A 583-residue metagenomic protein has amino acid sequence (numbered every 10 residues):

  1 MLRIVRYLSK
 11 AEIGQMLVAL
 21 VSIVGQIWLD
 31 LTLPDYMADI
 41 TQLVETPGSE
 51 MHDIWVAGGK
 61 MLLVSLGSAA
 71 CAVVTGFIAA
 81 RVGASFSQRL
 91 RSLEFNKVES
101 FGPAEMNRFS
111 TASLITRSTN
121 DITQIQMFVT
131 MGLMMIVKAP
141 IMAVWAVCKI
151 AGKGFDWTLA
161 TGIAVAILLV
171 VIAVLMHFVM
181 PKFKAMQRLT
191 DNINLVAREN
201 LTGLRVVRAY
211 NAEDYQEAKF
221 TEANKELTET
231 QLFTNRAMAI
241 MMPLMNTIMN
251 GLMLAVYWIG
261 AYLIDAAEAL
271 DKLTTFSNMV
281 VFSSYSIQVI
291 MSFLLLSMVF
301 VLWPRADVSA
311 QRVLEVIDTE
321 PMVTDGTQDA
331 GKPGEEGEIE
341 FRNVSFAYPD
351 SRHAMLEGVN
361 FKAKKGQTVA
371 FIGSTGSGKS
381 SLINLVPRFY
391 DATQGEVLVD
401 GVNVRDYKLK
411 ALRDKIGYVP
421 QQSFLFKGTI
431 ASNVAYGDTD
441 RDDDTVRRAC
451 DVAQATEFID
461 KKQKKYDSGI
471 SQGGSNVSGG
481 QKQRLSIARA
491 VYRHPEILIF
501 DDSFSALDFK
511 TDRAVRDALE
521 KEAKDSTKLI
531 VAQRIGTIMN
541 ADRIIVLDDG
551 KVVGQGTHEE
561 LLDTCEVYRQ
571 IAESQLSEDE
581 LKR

Functional and structural regions predicted by a protein language model:
M1-D30, M37-D39, L43-M61, T75-A79 (+13 more regions): Membrane-integrated ABC transporters
K10-I13, S100-A104, N120-V129, L133 (+9 more regions): An intracellular "coupling" helix at the cytosolic face of ABC transporter transmembrane type-1 domains
A11, Q15-W28, T32, D39 (+3 more regions): Transmembrane helices of ABC transporter permease
V21-S22, L29-Q42, W55, V64-T111 (+10 more regions): Juxtamembrane helix-loop junctions of ABC transporter transmembrane domains
E50, W145, K149-I167, M176 (+2 more regions): Helix-loop-helix
K332-R583: ABC-type nucleotide-binding domain
